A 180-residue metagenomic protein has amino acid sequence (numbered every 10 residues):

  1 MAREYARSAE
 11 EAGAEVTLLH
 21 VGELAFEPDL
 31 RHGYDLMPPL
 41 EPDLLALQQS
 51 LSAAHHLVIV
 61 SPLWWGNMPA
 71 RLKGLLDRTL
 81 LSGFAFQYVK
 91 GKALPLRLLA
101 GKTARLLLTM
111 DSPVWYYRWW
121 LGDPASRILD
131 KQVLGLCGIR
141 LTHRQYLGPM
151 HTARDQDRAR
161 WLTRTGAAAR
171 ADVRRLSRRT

Functional and structural regions predicted by a protein language model:
M1-A14, L147, R170: N-terminal beta1-alpha1 ligand-phosphate binding loop
M1-A2, P28-G33, H56: Accessory recognition modules or surfaces
R7-A12, L99-K102, L136-C137: A short, structured loop/turn motif at beta-sheet edges
A14-H20, A25, I139-G148: Short beta-strand elements in bilobed, periplasmic/extracellular small-molecule ligand-binding domains
L18-P39, Q156-R158: N-terminal beta-loop-helix "entrance" segment that forms/cooperates in small-molecule cofactor or anionic ligand
P28, V114-Y117, T152-A153: A short acidic, helix-capping loop that chelates divalent metal ions and anchors anionic groups
P39-D130: Helix-loop-strand module that forms the ligand-binding subsite of alpha/beta enzymes
W119-T180: Glycine-rich phosphate/pyrophosphate-binding loop and the adjoining helix
